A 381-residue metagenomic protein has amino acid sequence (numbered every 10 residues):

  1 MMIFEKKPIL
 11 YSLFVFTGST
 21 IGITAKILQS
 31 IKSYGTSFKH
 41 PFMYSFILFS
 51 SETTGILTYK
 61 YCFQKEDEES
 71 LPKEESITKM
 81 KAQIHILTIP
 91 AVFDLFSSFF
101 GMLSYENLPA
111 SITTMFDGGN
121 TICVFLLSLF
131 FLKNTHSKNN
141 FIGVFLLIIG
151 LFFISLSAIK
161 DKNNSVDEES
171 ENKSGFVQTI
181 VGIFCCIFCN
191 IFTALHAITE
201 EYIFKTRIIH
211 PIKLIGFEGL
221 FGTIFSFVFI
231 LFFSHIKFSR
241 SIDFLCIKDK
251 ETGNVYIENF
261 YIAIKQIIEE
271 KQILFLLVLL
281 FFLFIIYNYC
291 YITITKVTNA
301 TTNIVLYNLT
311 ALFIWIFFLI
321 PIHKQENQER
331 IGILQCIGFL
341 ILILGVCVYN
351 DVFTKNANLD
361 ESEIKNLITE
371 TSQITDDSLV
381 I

Functional and structural regions predicted by a protein language model:
M1-I381: Polytopic endomembrane small-metabolite transporters, centered on the Drug/Metabolite Transporter
